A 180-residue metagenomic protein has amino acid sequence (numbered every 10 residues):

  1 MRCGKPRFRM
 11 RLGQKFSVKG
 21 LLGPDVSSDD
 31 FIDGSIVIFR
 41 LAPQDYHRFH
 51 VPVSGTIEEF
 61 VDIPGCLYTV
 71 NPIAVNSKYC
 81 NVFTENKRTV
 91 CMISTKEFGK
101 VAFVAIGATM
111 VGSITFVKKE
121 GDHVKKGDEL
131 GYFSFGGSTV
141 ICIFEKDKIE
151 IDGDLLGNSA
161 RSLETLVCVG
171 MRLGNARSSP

Functional and structural regions predicted by a protein language model:
M1-P180: Contiguous, well-folded functional domains in the mature portion of proteins
